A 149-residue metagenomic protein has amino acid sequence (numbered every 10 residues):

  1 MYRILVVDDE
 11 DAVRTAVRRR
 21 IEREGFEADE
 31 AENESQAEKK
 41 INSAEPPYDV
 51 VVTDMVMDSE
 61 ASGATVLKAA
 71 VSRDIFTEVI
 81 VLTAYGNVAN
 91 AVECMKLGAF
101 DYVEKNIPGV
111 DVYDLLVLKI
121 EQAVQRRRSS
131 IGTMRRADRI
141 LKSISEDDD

Functional and structural regions predicted by a protein language model:
D11-E30: Two-component/phosphorelay signaling modules centered on CheY-like receiver
R19, E30-V50, D58: Acidic, metal-coordinating helix/loop segments flanking the phosphotransfer/catalytic sites of two-component signaling
K39, A61-F76, E93: Short amphipathic alpha-helix used as the core "switch/output" element in two-component signaling
V56-D58, E78: The short loop immediately C-terminal to the conserved phospho-acceptor aspartate in CheY-like receiver
R73, Y85-G86, L97: Short, conserved "switch-loop" micro-motifs in signal-transduction and mechanochemical regulators
V112-S130, A137: Receiver (REC) domain switch/output surface
